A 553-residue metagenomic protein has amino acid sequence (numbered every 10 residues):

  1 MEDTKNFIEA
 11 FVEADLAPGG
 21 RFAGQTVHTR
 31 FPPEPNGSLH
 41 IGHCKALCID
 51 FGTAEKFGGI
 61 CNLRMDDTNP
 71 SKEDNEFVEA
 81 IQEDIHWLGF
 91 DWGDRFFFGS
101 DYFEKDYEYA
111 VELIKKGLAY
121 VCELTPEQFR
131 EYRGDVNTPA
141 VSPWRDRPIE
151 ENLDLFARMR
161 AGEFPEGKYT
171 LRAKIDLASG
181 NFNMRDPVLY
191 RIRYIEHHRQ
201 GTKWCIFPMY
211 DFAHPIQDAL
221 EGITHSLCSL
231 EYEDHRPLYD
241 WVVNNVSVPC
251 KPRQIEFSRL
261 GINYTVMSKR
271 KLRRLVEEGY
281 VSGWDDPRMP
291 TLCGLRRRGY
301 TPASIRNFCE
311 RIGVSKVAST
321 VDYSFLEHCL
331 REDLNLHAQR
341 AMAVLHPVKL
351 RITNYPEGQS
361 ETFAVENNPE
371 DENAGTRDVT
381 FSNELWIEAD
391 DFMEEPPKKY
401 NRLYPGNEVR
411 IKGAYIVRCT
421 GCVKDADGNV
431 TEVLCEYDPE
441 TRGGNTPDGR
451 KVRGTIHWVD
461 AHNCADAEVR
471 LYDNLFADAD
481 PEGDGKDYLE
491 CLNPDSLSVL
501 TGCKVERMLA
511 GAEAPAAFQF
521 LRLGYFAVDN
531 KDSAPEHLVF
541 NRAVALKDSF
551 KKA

Functional and structural regions predicted by a protein language model:
T4-V12, A17-E83, H197-S229: N-terminal catalytic cores of NTP/NDP-binding nucleotidyl/phosphoryl-transfer enzymes
R21, F90, A119, P165 (+9 more regions): Intrinsically disordered or highly flexible coil/loop and linker segments, enriched in small and charged/polar residues
P32-P35, R64-K72, D94-E104, E127-Q128 (+5 more regions): Conserved short loop/turn motifs at secondary-structure junctions
L63, D67-N69, E112-K271, L330 (+2 more regions): Active-site cores that bind ATP or allylic diphosphates and position pyrophosphate for catalysis
E73-W87, E112-K115, R297, T301 (+4 more regions): Charge-rich, well-structured scaffold segments of protease-associated domains
F77-E104, Y109-A110, G117-Y120: A glycine-rich helix N-cap at a beta->alpha junction
C250-C329: Long, charged, mostly alpha-helical binding arms that flank functional sites
F308-A318, Y323-A553: Substrate/cofactor-recognition hotspot
